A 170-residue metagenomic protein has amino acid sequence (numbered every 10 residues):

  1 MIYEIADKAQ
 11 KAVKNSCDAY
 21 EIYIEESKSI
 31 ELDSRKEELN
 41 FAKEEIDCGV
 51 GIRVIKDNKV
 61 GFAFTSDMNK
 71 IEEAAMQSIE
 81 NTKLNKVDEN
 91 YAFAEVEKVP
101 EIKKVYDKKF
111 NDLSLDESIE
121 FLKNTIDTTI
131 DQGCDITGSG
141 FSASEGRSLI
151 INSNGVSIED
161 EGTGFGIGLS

Functional and structural regions predicted by a protein language model:
E4-A6, Q10-K11, C17-I24, K28-E31 (+1 more regions): Acidic low-complexity segments
I22, V50-V54, L169: Short beta-strand motif preference
I30-N85: N-terminal alpha-helical targeting/anchoring segments
E159-S170: Acidic/histidine-enriched ion/cofactor-binding microenvironments in catalytic or ligand-binding pockets
